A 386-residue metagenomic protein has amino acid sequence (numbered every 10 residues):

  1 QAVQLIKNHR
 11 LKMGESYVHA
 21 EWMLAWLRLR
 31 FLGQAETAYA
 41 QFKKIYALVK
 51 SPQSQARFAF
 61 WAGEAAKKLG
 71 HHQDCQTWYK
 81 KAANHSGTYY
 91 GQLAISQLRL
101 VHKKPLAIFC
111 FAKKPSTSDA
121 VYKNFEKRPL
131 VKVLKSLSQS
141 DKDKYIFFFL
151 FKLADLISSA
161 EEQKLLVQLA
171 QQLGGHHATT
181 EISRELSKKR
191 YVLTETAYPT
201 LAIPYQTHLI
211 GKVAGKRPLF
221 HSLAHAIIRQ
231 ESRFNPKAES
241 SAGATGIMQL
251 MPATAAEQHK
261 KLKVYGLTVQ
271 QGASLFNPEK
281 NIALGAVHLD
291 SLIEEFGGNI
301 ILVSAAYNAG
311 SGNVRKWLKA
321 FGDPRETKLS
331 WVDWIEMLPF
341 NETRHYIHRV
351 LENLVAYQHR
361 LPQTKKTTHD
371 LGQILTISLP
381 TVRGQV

Functional and structural regions predicted by a protein language model:
Q1-L24, L32-T37, S51-S54, A62-A65 (+4 more regions): Catalytic glycan-binding domains that act on GlcNAc-containing polysaccharides
Q1-Q4, L29-Q41, K104, S138-Y145: Helix-turn-helix repeat elements of alpha-solenoid scaffolds
M13-E15, K114-R128: TPR-adjacent "capping" and linker segments in tetratricopeptide-repeat scaffold/adaptor proteins
A47, L137, K152-D155: N-terminal pre-domains immediately preceding structured catalytic cores
A83-V101: C-terminal, active-site-flanking charged/polar segments
R99-V101, L106-I108, G175-A178: Terminal amphipathic helices with adjacent charged low-complexity linkers/tails
F109-S118, W331-L338: Post-kinase regulatory C-tail/linker adjacent to protein kinase catalytic domains
F125-F149: Alpha-helical segment of the N-proximal tetratricopeptide repeat
